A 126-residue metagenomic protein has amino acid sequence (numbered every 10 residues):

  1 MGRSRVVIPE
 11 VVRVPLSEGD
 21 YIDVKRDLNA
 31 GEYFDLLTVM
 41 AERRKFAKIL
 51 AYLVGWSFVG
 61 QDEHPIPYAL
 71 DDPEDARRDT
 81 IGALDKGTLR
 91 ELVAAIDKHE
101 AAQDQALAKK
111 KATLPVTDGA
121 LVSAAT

Functional and structural regions predicted by a protein language model:
M1-E10: Extended acidic low-complexity intrinsically disordered regions
R3, D20-T126: Short, surface-exposed, charged amphipathic helix/loop patches that serve as local interaction elements
P9-G19: Short acidic-hydrophobic surface loop/beta-edge motif
